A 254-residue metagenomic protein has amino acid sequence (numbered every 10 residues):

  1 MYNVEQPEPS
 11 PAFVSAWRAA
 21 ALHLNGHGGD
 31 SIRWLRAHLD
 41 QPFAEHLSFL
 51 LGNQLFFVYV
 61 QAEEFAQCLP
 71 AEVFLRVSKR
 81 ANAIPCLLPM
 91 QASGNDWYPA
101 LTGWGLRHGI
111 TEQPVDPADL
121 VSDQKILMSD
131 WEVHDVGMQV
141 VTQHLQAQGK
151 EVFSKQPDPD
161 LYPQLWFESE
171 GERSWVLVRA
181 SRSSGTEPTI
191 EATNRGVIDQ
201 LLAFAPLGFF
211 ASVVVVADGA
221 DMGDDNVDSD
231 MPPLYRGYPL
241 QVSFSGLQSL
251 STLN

Functional and structural regions predicted by a protein language model:
M1-E5, F65-L69, N95-G103, I110 (+1 more regions): Extracytoplasmic glycan-interaction modules
M1-L39, D116-Q156: Acidic-basic catalytic patches of nuclease active cores, encompassing PD-(D/E)XK and other metal-cofactor nuclease
R36-N95, E172-S174, V178-D230: Catalytic cores of nucleic-acid endonucleases
L39-V58, G103-I126: Short N-terminal secondary-structure initiator segments
F74, F153-K155, Q164: Catalytic micro-motifs at enzyme active sites that drive phosphoryl/nucleotidyl and oxygen chemistry
A92-A118, L207-N254: Domain-level recognition of nuclease-like catalytic cores that cleave nucleotide substrates
D158, S169-G171: A generic beta-sheet turn/junction motif
D160-W166: Beta-rich nucleic-acid/ligand-interaction surfaces
